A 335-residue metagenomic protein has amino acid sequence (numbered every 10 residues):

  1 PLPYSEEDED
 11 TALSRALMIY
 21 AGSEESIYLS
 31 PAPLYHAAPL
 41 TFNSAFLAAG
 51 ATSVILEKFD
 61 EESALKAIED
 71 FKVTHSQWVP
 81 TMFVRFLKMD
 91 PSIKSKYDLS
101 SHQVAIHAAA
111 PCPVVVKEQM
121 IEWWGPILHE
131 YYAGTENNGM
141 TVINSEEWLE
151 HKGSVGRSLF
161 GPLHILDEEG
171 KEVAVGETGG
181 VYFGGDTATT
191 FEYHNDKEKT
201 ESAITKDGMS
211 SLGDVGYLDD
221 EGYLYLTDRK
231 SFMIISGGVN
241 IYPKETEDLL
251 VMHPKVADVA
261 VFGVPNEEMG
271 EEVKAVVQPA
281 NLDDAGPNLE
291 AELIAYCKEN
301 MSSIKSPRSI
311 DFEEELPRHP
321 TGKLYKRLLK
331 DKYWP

Functional and structural regions predicted by a protein language model:
P1-P3, A12-M18, Y28, L65-A67 (+8 more regions): Adenylate-forming
P1-P31, Y35-H75, M89: Conserved AMP-binding/adenylation subdomain of ANL enzymes
A48-A49, V73-W78, L87-H151, R157 (+2 more regions): Gly/Ser/Thr-rich phosphate-binding loop
T52, T74, Q103, A257 (+1 more regions): Short acidic/polar active-site loop segments enriched in Thr and Asp
K66, S76, E169, G185 (+6 more regions): AMP-binding/adenylate-forming catalytic core of the ANL superfamily
F71-H75, G179, V256: Alpha-to-beta junction loops
L99-H102, F160, V256, Q278 (+1 more regions): Core-facing hydrophobic residues within beta-strands of well-ordered domains
V104-H107, V261, S309-F312: Hydrophobic/anchoring residues in structured secondary elements
